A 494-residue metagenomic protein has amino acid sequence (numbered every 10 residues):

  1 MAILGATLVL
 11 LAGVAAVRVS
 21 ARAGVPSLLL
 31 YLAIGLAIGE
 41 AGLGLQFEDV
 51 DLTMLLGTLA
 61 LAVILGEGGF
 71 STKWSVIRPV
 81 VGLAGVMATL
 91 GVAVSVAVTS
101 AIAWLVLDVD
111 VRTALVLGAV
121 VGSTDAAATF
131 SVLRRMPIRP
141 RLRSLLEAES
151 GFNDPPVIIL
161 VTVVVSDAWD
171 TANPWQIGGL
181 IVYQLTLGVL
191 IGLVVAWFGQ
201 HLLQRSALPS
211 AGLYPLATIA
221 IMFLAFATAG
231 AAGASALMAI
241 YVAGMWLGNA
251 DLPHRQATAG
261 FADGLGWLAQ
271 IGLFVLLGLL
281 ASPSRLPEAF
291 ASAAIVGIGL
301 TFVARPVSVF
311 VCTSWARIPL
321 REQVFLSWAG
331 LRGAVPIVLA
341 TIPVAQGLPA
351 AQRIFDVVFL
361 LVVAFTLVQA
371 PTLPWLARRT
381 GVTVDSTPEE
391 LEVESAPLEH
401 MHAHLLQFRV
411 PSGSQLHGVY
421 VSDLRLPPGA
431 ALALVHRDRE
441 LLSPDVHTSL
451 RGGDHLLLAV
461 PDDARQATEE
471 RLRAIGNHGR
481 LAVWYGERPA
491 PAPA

Functional and structural regions predicted by a protein language model:
M1, L457-A494: In a subset of proteins, long, contiguous C-terminal domains/tails are tracked
M1-S386, E390, E399-H400: Transmembrane helical cores of multi-pass secondary ion antiporters/exchangers
P343-V344, G381, L424-L426, S449-R451 (+1 more regions): Short, solvent-exposed amphipathic alpha-helical segments in soluble enzyme and RNA/protein-processing domains
D385-F408, N477-P493: Long, charged amphipathic helices and adjacent flexible linkers at domain junctions
F408-Q415: A structural micro-motif recognizing beta-strand termini and the immediately following turn/loop segments
H417-D463, T468: Cytosolic Rossmann-like ligand/nucleotide-binding regulatory domains
